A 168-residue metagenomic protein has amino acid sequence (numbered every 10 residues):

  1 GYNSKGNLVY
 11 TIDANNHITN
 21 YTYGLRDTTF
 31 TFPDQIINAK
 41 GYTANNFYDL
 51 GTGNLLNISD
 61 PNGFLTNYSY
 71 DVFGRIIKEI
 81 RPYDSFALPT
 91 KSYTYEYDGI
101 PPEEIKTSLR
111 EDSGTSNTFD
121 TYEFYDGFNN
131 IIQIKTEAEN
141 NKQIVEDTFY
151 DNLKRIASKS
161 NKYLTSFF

Functional and structural regions predicted by a protein language model:
G1-F168: Beta-strand elements of repeat-based all-beta scaffolds
